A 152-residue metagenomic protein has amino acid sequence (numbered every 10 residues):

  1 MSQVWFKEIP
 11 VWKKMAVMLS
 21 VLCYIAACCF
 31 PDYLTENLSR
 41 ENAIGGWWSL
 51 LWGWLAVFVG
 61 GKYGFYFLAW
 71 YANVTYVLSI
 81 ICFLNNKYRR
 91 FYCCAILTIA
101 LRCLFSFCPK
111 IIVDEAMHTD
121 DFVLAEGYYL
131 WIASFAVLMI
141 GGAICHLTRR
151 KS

Functional and structural regions predicted by a protein language model:
S2-S152: Compact integral membrane and secretory-pathway proteins
